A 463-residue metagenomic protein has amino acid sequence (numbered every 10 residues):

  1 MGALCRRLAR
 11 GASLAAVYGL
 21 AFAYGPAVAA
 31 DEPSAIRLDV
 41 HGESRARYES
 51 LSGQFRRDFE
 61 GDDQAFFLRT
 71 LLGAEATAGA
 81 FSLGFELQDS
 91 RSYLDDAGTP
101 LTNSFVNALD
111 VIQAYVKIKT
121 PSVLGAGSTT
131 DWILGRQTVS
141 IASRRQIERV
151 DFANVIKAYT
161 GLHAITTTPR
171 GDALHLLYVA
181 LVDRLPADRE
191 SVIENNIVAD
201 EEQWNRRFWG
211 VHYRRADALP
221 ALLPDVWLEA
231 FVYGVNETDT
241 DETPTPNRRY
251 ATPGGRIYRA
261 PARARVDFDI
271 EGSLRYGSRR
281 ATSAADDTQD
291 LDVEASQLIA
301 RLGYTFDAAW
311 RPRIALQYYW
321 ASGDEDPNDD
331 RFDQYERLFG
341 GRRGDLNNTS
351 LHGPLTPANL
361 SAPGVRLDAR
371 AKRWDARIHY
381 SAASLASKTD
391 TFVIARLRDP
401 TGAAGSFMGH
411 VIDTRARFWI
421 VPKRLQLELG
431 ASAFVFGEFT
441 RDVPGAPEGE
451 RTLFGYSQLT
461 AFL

Functional and structural regions predicted by a protein language model:
M1-A9: N-terminal secretory signal peptides that target proteins for export/translocation
G11-A23: Bacterial N-terminal signal peptides
F22-H41, F59, N328-R331, L338 (+1 more regions): Outer-membrane beta-barrel biogenesis signature
A30-R37, S122-T130, V150-N328, R370-K372 (+7 more regions): Signature for the C-terminal beta-barrel architecture of outer-membrane proteins
E32, R56-P186, V192-N196, L453-Y456: Outer-membrane beta-barrel channel domains
E32-F55, S82-F85, W132, V226-E229: Transmembrane beta-strand segments of Gram-negative outer membrane beta-barrel proteins
R47-F67, V443, P447: Surface-exposed strand-loop-strand hairpins of Gram-negative outer-membrane beta-barrel proteins
G53-D58, A97-P100, R144-I147, V192-I197 (+6 more regions): Extracytoplasmic loops and strand-loop junctions of Gram-negative outer membrane beta-barrel proteins
